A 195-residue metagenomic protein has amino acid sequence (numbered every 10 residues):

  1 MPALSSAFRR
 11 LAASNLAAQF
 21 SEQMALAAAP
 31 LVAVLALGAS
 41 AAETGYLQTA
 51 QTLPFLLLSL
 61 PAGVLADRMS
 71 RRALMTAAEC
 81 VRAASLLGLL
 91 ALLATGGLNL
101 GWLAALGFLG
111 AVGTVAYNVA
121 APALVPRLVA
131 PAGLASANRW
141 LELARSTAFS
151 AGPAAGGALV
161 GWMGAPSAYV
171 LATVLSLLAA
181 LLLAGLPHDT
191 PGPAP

Functional and structural regions predicted by a protein language model:
M1-P195: Alpha-helical transmembrane-bundle signature of multi-pass membrane transport and export proteins
